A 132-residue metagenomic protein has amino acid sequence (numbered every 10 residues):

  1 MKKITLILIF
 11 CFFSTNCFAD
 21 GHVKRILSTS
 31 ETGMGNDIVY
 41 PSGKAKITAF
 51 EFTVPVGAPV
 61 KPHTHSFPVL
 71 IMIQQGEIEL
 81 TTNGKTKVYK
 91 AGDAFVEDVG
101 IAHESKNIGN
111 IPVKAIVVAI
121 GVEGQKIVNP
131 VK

Functional and structural regions predicted by a protein language model:
I4-L6, F10-C11, T15-K46, V96 (+1 more regions): A short, N-terminal "cap"/entry segment at the start of jelly-roll beta-barrel domains of the cupin/DSBH fold
G43-K46, G57-L70: A short beta-loop-beta micro-motif enriched in histidine and acidic residues
K44-A49, P55, D98-G100, N110-V113: Extracytoplasmic
P59-K61, E79, F95, V99-K106: Histidine-centered metal-chelating micro-motifs
F67-N83: Glycine- and acidic-residue-biased ligand/ion/polar-headgroup-sensing regions
G84-G100: Short acidic-glycine-tyrosine-enriched beta hairpin
G100-Q125: Ligand-binding loop in jelly-roll beta-barrel domains
